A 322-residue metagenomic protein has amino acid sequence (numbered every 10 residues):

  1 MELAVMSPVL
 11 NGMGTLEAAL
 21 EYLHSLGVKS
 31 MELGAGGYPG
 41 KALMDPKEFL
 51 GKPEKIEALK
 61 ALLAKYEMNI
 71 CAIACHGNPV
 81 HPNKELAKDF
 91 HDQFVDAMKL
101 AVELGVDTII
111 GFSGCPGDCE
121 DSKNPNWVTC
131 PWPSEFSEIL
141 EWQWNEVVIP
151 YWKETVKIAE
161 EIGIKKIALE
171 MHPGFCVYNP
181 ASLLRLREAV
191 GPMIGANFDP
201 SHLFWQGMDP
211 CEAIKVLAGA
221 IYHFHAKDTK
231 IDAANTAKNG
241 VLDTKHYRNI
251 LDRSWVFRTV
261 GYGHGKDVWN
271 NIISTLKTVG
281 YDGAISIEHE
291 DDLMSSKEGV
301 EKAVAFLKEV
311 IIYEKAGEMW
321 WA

Functional and structural regions predicted by a protein language model:
E2-V5, M13, S30-M31, I73 (+3 more regions): Acidic/histidine-rich catalytic cores of soluble enzymes
L10-N11, S286-S295: A short, acidic, flexible beta-alpha connecting loop/helix-capping segment that sits on the rim of active
G12-L23, K88-M98, Q206-I214, W269-I272: Short, acidic/polar
A18-Y38: Catalytic domains of carbohydrate-active enzymes, especially glycoside hydrolases
E21, A58-Y66, P79-G195, N270: Active-site acidic/histidine proton-transfer and metal-coordination neighborhood in alpha/beta enzyme cores
V28, A101, V106, I164 (+2 more regions): A structural motif
L33-A58, G114-E120: Glycine-rich, proline-tolerant flexible connector loops at the mouths of alpha/beta enzymes
S296-A316: C-terminal helical cap(s) of enzyme catalytic domains, especially alpha/beta-barrels
